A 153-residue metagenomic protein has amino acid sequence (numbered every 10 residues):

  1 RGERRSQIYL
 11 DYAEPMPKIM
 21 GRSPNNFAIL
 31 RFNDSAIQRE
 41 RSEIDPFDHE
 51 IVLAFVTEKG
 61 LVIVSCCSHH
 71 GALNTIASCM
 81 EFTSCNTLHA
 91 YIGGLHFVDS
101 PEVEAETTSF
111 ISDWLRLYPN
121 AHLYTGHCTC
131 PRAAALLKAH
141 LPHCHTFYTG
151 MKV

Functional and structural regions predicted by a protein language model:
R1-E58: Active-site-proximal loop/helix segment associated with metal-binding centers of metalloenzymes
R39-V52, V56-I63, C67-T149: Cap/insert and terminal regions of metallo-dependent hydrolase folds
K152-V153: C-terminal edge-of-domain segments
